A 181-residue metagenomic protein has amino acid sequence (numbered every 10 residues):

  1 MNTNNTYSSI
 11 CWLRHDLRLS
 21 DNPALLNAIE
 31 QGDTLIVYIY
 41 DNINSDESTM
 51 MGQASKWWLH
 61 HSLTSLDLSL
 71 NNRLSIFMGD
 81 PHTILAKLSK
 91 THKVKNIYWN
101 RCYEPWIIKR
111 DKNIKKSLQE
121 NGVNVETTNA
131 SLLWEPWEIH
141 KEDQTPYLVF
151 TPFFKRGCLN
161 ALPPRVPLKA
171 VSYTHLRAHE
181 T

Functional and structural regions predicted by a protein language model:
M1-L162: Trp/Phe/Arg-rich N-terminal binding region typifying the photolyase-homology
A170-V171: Acidic, proline/serine/threonine- and glycine-rich low-complexity intrinsically disordered segments
T174-T181: Conserved small/polar residues in nucleotide/adenosyl-binding loops
